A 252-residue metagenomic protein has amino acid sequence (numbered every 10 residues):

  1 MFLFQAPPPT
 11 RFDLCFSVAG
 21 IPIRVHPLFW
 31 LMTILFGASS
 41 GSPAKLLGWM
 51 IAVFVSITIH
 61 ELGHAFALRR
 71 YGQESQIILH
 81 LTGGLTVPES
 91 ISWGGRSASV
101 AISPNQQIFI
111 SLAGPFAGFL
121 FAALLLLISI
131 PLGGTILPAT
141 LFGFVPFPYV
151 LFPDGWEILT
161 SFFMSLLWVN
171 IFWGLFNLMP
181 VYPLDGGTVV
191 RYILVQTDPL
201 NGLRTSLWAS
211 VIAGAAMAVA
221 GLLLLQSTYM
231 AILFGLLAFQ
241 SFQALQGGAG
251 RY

Functional and structural regions predicted by a protein language model:
M1-Y252: Hydrophobic transmembrane alpha-helices and their immediate loop junctions in multi-pass integral membrane proteins
